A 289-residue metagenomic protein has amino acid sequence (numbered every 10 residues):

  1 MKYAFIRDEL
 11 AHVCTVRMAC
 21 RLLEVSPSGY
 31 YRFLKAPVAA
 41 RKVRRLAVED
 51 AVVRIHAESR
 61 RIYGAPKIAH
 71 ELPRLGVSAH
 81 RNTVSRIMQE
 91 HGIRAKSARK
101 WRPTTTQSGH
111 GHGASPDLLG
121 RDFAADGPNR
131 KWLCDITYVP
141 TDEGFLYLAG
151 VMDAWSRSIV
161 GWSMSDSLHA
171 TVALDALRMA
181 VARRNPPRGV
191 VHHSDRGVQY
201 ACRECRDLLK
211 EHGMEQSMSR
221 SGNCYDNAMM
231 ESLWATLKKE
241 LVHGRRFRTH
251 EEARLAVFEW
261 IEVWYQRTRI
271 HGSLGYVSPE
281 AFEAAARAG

Functional and structural regions predicted by a protein language model:
M1-G289: Charged DNA-binding/catalytic regions of mobile-element recombinases
